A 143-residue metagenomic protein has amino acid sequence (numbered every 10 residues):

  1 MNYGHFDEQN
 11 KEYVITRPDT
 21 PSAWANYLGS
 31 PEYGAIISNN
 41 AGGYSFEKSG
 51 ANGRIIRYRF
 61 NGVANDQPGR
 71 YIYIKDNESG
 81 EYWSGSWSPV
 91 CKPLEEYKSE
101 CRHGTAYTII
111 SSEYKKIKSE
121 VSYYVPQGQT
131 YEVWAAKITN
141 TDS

Functional and structural regions predicted by a protein language model:
M1-S143: Anionic coordination/interaction segments
